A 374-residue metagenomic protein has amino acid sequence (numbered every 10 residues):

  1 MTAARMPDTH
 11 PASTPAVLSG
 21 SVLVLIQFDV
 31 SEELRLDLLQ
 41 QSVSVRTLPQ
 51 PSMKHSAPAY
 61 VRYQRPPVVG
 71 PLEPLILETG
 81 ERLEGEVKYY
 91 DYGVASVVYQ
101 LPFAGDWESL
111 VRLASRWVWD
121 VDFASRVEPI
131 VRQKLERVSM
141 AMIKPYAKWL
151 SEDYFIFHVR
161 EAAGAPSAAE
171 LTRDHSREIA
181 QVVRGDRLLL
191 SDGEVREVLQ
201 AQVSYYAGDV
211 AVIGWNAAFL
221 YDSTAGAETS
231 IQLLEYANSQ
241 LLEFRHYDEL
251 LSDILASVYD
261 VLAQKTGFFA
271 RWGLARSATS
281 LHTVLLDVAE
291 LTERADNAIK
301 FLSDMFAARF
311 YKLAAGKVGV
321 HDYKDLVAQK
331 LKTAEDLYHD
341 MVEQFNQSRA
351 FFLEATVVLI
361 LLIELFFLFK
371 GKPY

Functional and structural regions predicted by a protein language model:
M1-D209: Short Lys/Arg-enriched alpha/beta "domain-start" segment
D37-R62, A227-H246, F366-K370: Short secondary-structure boundary segments
P51-M53, A124-E128, L241, Y247-L250 (+1 more regions): Short, surface-exposed, polar/charged, turn-prone segments marking secondary-structure boundaries
V87, A237, L241, A278: Short, charged/polar micro-motifs that form catalytic or ligand-binding hotspots
I179-G273: Extended, charged amphipathic alpha-helical segments
H246-E364, F369-G371: Membrane-associated alpha-helical segments
